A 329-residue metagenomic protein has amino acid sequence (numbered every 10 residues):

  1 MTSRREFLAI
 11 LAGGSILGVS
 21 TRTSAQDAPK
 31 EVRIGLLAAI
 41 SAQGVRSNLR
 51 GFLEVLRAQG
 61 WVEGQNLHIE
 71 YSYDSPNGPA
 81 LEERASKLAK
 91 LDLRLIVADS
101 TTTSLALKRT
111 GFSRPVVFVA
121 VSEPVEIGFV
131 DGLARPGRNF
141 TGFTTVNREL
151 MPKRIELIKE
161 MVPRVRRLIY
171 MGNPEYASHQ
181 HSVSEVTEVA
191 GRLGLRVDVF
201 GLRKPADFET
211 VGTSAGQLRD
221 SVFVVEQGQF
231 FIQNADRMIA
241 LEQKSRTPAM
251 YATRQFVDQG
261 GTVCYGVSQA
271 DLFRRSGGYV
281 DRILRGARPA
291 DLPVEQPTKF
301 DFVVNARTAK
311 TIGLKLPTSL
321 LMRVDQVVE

Functional and structural regions predicted by a protein language model:
M1-E329: Short hydrophobic alpha-helices and adjacent helix-cap/hinge residues
